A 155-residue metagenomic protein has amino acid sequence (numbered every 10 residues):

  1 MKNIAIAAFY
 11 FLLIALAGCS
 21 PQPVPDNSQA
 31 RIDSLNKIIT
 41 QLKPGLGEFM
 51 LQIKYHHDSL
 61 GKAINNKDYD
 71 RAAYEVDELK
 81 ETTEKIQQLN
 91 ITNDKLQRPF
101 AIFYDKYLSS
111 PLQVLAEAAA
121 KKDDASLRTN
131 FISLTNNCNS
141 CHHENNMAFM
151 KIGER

Functional and structural regions predicted by a protein language model:
M1-F9: Bacterial N-terminal signal peptides that target proteins for export
A15-G18: C-terminal motif of bacterial Sec signal peptides marking the signal peptidase cleavage site
Q22-R155: Sequence context surrounding c-type heme c attachment/ligation sites in exported
